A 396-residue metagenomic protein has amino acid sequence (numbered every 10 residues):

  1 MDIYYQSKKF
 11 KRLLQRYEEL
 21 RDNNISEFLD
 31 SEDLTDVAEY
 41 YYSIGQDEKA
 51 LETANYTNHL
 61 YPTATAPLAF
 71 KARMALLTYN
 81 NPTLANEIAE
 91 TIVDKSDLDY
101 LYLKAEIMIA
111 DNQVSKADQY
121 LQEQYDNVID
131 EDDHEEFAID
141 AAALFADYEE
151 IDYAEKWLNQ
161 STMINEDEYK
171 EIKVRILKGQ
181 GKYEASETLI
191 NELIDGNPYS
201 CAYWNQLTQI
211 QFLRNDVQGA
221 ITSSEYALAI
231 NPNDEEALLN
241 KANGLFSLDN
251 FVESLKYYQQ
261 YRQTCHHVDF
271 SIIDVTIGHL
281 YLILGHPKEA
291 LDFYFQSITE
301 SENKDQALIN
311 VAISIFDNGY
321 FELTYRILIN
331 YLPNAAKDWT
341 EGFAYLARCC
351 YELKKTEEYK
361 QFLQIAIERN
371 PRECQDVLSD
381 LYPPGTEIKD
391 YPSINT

Functional and structural regions predicted by a protein language model:
E32, A66, D99, D133-E136 (+7 more regions): Start-of-helix register in tetratricopeptide repeats
S43, L77-T78, A110, L144-D147 (+7 more regions): Register position in tetratricopeptide repeats
D47, N81-P82, V114, I151 (+6 more regions): TPR-repeat structural position
A50, L84-A85, A117, A154 (+6 more regions): Single-residue signature of alpha-solenoid repeat helices
T57, A89-I92, Q124, W157-S161 (+6 more regions): Canonical positions in the second alpha-helix
L60, T91-K95, N127-D130, M163-I164 (+6 more regions): Structural marker of alpha-solenoid helical repeat scaffolds
